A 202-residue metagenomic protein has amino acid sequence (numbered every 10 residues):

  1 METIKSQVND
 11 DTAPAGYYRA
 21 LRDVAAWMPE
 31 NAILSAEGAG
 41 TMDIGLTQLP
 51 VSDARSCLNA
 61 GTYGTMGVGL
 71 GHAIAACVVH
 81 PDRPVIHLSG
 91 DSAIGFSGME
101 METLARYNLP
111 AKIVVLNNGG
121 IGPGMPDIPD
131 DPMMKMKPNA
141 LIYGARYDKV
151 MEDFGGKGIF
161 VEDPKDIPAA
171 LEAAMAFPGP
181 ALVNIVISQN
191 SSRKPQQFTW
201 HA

Functional and structural regions predicted by a protein language model:
M1-G71, A76: Active-site diphosphate/adenylate-binding microenvironment
S6-Q7, I128-E172: Conserved thiamine diphosphate
G16-V24, M28-E30, T41, S97-E100 (+3 more regions): General structural feature for long, well-ordered alpha-helical segments within catalytic domains of soluble enzymes
V24, A36, A75, D91 (+5 more regions): Hydrophobic, well-ordered secondary-structure elements that form the walls of internal hydrophobic environments
G38-G40, N117-G120, I187-S191: Glycine-rich beta-alpha junction loops
D43-I121: Thiamine diphosphate
V51-S56, D127-K135, A202: Short glycine/proline- and charge-enriched loop/turn segments that cap or connect secondary-structure elements
K149, P164-A202: Glycine/aspartate-rich loop-and-adjacent alpha/beta segment that forms the canonical ThDP
